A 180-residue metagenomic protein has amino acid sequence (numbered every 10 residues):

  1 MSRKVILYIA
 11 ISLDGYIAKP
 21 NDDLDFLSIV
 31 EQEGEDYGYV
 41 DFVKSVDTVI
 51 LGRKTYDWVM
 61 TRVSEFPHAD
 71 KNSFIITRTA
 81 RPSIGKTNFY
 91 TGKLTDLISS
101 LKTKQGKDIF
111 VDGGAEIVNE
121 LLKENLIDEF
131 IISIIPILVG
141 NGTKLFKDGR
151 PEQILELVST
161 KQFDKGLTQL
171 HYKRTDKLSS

Functional and structural regions predicted by a protein language model:
M1-S180: Enzymes that bind and transform nitrogen-containing heteroaromatic metabolites
